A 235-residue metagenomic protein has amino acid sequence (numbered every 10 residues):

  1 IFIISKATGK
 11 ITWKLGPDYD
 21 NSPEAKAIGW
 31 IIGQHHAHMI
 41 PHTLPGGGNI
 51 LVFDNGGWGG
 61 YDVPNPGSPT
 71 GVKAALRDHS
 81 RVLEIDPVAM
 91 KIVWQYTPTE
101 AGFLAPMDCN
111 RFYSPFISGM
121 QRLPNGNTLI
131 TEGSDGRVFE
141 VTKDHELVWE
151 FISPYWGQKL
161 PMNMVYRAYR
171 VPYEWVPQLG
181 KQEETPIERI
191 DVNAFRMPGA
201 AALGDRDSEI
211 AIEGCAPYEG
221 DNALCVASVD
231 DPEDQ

Functional and structural regions predicted by a protein language model:
I1-Q235: Histidine-/acidic-rich catalytic cores in large beta-rich domains
